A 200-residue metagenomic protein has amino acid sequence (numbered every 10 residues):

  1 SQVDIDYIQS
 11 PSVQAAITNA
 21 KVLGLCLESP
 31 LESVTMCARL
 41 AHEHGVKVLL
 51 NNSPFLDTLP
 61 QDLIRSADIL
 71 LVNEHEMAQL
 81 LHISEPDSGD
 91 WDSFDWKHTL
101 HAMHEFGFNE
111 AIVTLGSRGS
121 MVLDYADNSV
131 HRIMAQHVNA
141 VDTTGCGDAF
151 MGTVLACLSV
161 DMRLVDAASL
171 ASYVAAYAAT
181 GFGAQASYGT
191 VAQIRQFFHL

Functional and structural regions predicted by a protein language model:
S1-L27: Conserved phosphate-binding/catalytic loop of the ribokinase/pfkB sugar-kinase fold
Q2-Y7, V48-F55: Short gly/ser/thr-rich secondary-structure transition/capping motifs
P11-S12, S33, D57-L59, H98-T99: Short acidic active-site motifs
I17-T18, L63-I64, E105: A short, aliphatic-rich alpha-helical micro-motif
G24, A67-L80: A short beta-strand/loop micro-motif in the catalytic core of glycosyltransferases that engages the nucleotide-sugar
T35-E43, H104: Surface-exposed amphipathic alpha-helices with a cationic face
E43-K47, F106-N109: A short helix->loop->beta-strand "cap" motif at the edges of active sites that frequently abuts
L56-D57, E85-L200: Conserved phosphate-binding/catalytic region of the ribokinase-like
